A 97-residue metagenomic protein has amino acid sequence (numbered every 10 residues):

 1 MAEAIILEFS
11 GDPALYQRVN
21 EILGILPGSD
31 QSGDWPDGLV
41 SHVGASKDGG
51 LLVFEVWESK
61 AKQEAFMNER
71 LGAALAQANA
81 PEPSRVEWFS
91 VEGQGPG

Functional and structural regions predicted by a protein language model:
M1-F54, E58-E69, N79-G97: Short S/T/G/P-rich N-terminal loop/turn motif that feeds into the first structured element of a domain
R70-A74: Glycine-rich, phosphate-binding/catalytic loops in enzymes
